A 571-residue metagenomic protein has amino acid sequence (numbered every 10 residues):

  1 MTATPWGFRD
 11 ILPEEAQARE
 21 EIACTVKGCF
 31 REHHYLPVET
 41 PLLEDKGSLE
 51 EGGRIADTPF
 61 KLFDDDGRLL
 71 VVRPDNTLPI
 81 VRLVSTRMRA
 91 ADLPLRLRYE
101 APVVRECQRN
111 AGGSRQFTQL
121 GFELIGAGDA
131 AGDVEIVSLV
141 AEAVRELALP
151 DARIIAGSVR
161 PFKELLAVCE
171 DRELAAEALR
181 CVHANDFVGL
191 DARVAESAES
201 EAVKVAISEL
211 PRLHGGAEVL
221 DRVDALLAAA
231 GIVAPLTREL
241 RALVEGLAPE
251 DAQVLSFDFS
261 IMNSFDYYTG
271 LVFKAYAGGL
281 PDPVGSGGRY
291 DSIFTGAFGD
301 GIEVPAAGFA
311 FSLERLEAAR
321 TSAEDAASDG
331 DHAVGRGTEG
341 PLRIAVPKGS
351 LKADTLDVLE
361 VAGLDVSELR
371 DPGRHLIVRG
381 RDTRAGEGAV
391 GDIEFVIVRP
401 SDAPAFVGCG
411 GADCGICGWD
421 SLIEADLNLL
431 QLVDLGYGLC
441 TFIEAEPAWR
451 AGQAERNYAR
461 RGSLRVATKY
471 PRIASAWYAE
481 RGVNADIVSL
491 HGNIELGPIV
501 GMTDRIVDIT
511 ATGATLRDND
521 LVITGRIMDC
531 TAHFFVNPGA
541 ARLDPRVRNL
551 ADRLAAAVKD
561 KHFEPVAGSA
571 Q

Functional and structural regions predicted by a protein language model:
M1-E15: Auxiliary tRNA-acceptor-end handling modules of aminoacyl-tRNA synthetases
P5, A16-T40, A345-G373: Intrinsically disordered, low-complexity, positively charged segments
E14, E123-A131, P150-R153, E177-C181 (+4 more regions): Flexible, glycine/proline-enriched loop segments at strand-loop-helix junctions that form or flank small-ligand binding
E15-H33, E44-G47, I55, T77-A90 (+2 more regions): Positively charged, Gly/Ser-enriched RNA/tRNA-binding surfaces
V38-V71, G113, F442: Polyanion/phosphate-binding surface patch
E39-D57, G157-A167, I261-T269, E495-L496 (+1 more regions): Beta-rich nucleic-acid/ligand-interaction surfaces
F162-A252, A511, V522, L543-R553 (+2 more regions): Long, charged alpha-helical interface segments
H332-Q571: Domain-level signature for soluble enzymes in the chorismate/prephenate branch of the shikimate pathway
